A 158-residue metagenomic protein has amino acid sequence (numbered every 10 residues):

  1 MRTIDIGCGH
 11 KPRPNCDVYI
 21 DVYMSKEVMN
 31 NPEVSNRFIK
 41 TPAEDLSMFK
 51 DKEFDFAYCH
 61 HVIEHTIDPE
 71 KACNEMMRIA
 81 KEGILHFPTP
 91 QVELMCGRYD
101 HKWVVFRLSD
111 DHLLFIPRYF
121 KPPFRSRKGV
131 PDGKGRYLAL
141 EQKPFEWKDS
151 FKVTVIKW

Functional and structural regions predicted by a protein language model:
M1-V92: Conserved SAM-binding loop
K40, E70-W158: S-adenosyl-L-methionine-dependent methyltransferase catalytic module, highlighting the catalytic core
